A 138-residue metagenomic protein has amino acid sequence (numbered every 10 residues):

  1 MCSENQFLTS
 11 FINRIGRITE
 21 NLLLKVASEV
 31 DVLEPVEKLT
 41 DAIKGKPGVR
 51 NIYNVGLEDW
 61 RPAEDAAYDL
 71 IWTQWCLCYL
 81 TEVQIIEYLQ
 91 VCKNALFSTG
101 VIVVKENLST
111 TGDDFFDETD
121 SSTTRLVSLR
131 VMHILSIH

Functional and structural regions predicted by a protein language model:
M1-A66, V83-H138: Class I (Rossmann-like) S-adenosyl-L-methionine-dependent methyltransferase catalytic domain, capturing the SAM-binding
W72: A conserved beta-strand element that flanks and buttresses the S-adenosyl-L-methionine
W75-L80, Q84: A short His-aromatic
